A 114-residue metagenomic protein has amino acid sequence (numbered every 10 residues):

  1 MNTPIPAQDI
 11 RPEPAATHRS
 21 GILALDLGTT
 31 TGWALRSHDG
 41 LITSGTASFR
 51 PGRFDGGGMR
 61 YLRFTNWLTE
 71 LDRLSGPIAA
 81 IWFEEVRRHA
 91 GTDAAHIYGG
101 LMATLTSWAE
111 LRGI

Functional and structural regions predicted by a protein language model:
M1-I114: Phosphate- and other anionic-substrate recognition elements at nucleic-acid/protein interfaces
